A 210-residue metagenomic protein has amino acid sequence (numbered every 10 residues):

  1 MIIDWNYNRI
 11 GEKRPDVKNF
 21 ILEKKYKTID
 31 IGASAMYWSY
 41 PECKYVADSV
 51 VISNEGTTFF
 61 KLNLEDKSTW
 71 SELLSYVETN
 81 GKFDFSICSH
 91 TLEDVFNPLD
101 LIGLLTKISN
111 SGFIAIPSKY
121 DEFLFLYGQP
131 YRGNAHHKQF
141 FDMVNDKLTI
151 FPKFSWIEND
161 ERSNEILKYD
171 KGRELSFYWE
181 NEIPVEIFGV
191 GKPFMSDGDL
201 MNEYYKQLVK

Functional and structural regions predicted by a protein language model:
M1-E23: Class I SAM-dependent methyltransferase Rossmann-like catalytic core, especially the SAM/SAH-binding loop
I10-G11, I52-N54, D66-T69, D146-T149 (+1 more regions): A short acidic, often aromatic-flanked loop/helix-cap motif at beta-alpha or helix-coil junctions that lines enzyme
K24-L124: Conserved SAM-binding loop
L99-K210: S-adenosyl-L-methionine-dependent methyltransferase catalytic module, highlighting the catalytic core
